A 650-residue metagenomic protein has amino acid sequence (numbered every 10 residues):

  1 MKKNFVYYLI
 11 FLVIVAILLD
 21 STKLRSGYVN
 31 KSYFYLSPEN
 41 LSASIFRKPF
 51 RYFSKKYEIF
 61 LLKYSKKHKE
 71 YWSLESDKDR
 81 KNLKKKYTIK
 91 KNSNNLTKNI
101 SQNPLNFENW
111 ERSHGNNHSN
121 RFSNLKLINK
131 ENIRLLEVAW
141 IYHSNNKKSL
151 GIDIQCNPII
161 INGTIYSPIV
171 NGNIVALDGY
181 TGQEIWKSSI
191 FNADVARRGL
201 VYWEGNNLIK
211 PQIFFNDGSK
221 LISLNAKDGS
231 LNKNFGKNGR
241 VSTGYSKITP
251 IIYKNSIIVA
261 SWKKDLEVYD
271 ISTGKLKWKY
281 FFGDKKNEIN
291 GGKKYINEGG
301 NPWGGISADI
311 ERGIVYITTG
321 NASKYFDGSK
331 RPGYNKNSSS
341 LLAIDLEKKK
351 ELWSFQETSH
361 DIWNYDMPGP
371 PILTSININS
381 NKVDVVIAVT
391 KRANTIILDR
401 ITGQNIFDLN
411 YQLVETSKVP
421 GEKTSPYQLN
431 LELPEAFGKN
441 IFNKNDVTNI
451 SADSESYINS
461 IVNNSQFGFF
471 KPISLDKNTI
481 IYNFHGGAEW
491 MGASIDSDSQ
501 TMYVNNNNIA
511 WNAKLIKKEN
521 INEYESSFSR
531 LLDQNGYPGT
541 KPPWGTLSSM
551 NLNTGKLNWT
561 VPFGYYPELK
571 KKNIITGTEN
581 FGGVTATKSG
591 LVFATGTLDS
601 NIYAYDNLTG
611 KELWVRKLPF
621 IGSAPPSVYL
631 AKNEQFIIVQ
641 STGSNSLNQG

Functional and structural regions predicted by a protein language model:
V6-D20: Hydrophobic membrane-insertion alpha-helices, especially the h-region of bacterial N-terminal signal peptides
N30-S149, Q183-I190, S230-S242, K275-D284 (+6 more regions): Aromatic (tryptophan-biased) beta-strands that constitute blades/sheets of beta-rich domains
W110-H114, G151-N171, D194-K220, Y245-L266 (+10 more regions): Repeat-blade elements of multi-bladed beta-propeller folds
N116-N206, F215-K237, T587: N-terminal cofactor/phosphate-binding cores enriched in small/glycine residues, especially glycine-rich loops such as
Q155-G172, G179, G486-A513, K518-R616 (+1 more regions): C-terminal substrate/ligand-recognition segments
G179, E184, R198-V201, G205 (+2 more regions): Hydrophobic or amphipathic alpha-helical targeting/insertion segments
G218, L224, D265-L276, F281 (+5 more regions): Beta-propeller blade signature
D265-E267, F326-D327, S338, N394-I396 (+3 more regions): Structural motif
